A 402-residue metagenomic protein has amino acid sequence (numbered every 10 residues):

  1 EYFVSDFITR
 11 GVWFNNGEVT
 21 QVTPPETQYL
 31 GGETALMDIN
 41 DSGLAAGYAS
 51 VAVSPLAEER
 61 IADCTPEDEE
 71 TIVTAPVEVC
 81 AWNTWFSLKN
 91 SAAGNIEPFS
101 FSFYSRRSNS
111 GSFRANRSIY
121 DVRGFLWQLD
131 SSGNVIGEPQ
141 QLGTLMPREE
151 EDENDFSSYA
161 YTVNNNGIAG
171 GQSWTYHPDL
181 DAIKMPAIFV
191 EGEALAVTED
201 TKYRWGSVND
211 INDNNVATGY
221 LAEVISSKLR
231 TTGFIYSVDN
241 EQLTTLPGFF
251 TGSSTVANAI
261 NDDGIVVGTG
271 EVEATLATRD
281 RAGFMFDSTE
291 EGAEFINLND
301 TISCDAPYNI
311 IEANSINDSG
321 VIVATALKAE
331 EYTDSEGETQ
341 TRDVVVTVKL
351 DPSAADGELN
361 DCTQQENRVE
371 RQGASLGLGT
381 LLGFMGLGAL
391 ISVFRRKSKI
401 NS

Functional and structural regions predicted by a protein language model:
E1-T380, I391-K399: Residue-level hotspots at or immediately adjacent to binding/recognition sites across diverse folds
F384-G386, K399-S402: N-terminal secretory targeting and juxtamembrane "stalk" segments of secreted and cell-surface proteins
